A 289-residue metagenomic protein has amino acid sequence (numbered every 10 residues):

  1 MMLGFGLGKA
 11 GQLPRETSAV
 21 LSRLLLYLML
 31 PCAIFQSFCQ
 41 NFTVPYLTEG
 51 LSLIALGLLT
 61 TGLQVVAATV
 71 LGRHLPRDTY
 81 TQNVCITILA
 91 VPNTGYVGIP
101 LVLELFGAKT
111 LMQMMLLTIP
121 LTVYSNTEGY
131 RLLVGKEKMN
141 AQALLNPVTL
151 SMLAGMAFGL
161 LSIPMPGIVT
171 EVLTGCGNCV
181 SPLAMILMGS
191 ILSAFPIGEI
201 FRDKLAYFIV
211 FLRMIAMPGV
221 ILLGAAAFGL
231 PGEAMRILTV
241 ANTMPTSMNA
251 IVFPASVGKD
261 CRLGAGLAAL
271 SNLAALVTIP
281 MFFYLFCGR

Functional and structural regions predicted by a protein language model:
M1-R289: Alpha-helical transmembrane segments of multi-pass small-molecule/ion transporters
